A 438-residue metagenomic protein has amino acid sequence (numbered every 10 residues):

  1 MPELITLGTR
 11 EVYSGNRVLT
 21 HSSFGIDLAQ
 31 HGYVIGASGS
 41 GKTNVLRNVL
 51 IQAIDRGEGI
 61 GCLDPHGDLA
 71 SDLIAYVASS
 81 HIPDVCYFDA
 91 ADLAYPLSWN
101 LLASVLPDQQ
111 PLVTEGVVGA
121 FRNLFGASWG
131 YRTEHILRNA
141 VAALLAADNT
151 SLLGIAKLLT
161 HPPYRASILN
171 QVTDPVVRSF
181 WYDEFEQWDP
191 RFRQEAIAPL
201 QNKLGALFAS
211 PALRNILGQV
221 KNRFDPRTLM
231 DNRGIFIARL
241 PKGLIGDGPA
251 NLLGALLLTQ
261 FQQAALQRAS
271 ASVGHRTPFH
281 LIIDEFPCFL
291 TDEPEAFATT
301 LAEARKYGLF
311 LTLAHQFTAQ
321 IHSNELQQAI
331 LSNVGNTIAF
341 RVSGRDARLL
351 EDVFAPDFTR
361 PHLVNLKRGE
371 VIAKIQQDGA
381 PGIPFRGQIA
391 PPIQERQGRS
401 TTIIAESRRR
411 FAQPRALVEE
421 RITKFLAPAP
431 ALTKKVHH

Functional and structural regions predicted by a protein language model:
P2, S23, N123, S128-R132 (+2 more regions): P-loop NTPase motor core of the ASCE superfamily
P2-R17, G25-D27, G32-S40, V45-L309 (+4 more regions): P-loop NTPase motor domains
H315: H-loop/switch region of ABC-family ATPase nucleotide-binding domains
